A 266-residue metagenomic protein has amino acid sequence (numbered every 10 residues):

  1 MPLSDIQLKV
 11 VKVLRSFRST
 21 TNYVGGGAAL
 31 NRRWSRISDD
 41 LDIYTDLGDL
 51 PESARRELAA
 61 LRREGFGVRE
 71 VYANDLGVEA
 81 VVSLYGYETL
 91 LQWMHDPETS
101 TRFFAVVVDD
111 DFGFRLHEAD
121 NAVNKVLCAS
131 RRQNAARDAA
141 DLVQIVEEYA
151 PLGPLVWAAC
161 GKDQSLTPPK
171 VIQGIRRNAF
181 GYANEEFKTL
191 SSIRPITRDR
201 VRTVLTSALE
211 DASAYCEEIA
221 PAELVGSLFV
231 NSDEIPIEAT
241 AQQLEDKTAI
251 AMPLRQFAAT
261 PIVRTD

Functional and structural regions predicted by a protein language model:
M1-D266: Compositionally biased terminal segments of proteins
